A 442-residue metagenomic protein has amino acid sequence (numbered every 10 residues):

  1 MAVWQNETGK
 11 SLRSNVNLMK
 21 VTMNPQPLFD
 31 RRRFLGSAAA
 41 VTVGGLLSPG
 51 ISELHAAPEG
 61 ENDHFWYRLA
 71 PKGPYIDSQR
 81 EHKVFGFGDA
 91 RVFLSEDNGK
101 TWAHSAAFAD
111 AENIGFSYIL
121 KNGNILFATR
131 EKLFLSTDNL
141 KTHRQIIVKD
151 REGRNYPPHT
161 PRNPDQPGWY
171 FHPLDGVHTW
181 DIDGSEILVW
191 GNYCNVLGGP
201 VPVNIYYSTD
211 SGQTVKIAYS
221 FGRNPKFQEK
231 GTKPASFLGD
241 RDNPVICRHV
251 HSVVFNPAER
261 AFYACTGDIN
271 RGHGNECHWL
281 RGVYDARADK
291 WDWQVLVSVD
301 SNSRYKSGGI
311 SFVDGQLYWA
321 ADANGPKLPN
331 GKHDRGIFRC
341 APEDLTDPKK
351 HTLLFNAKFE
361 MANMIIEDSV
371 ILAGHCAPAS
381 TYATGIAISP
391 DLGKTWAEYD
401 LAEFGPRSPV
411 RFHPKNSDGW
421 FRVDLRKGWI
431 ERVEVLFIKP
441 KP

Functional and structural regions predicted by a protein language model:
G9, S14, V21, P27-L28 (+1 more regions): C-terminal segment of N-terminal export signals and the immediately downstream linker at the start of the mature
V21-T42: N-terminal secretory signal peptides and thylakoid transit peptides that target proteins across membranes
K72-Q79, F116-L120, Y170-S185, H251-A258 (+3 more regions): Structural signature of eukaryotic scaffold interfaces centered on beta-propeller domains
S95-E96, S136-T137, S208-T209, L280-Y284 (+2 more regions): Conserved Ser/Thr-centered positions that define the repeating blades of beta-propeller domains
I147-W169, I217-V245, V295-N302, T352-N356 (+1 more regions): Surface-exposed loop and turn segments in beta-propeller and other repeat-based domains that flank or scaffold
V297-Y305, K350-I365, W396-N416: Conserved blade-ending motifs and adjacent loop-strand segments that build the rim/top face of beta-propeller domains
W319-R335, H351-P390: Loop/turn-rich, solvent-exposed surfaces of beta-rich toroidal or solenoidal domains
R411-P442: Blade-level signature of beta-propeller repeat domains, shared across WD40, Kelch, NHL, RCC1 and BNR/Asp-box propellers
